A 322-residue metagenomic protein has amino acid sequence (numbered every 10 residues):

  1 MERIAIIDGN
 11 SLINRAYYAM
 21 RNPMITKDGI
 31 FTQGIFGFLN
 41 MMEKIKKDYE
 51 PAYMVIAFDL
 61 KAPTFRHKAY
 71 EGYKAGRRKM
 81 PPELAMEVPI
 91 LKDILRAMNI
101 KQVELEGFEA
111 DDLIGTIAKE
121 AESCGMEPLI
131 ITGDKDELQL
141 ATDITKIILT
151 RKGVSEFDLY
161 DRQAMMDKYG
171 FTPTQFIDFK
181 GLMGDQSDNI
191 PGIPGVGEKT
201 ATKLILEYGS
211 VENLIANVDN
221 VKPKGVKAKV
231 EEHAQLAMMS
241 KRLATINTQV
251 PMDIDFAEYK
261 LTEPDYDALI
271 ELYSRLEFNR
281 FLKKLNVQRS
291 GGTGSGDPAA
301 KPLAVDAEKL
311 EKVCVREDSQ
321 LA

Functional and structural regions predicted by a protein language model:
M1-I131, K135-R162, L236-M239, T245-D253 (+1 more regions): Noncatalytic, basic helical substrate-engagement surface that gates or grips nucleic-acid strands
E50-V55, I100-K101, S123, T142-K146 (+1 more regions): Non-catalytic nucleic-acid-binding/docking modules located in mid-to-C-terminal regions of nucleic-acid enzymes
Y53, G107-E109, G133, K309-A322: Conserved DEDDh/DEDDy metal-dependent 3′-5′ exonuclease domain
A75-R78, L285, D318-A322: A short, flexible N-terminal coil/short beta segment enriched in small residues
E127-I131, L282, C314-R316: Short, hydrophobic beta-strand segments that form beta-sheet elements in well-ordered domains
